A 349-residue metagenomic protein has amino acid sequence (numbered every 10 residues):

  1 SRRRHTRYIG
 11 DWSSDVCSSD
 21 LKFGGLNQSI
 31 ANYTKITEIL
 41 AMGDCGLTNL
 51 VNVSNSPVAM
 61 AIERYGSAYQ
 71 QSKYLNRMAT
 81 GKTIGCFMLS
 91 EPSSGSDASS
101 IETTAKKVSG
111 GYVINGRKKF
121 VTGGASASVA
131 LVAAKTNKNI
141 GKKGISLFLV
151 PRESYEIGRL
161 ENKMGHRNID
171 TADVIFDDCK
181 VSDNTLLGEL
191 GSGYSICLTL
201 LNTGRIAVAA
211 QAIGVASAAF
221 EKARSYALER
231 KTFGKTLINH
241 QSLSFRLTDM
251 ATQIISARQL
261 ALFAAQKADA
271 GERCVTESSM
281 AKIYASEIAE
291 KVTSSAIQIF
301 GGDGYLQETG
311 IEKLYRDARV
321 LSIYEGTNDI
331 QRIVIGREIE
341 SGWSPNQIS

Functional and structural regions predicted by a protein language model:
S1-V16: Single conserved hydrophobic/aromatic residue that forms the stacking wall/gate of nucleotide- or nucleobase-binding
Y8, M78, S93-S96, F120-G123 (+2 more regions): Short Gly/Pro-enriched turn/cap motifs at secondary-structure boundaries
C17-I84, V121-V129, I206, A268 (+1 more regions): Internal helix-loop-helix
K35, V53, P57, L198-T199 (+2 more regions): Glycine-rich phosphate/cofactor-binding loops in nucleotide/flavin-utilizing enzymes
T103-K106: A structural signal for short hydrophobic beta-strand segments in well-ordered beta-sheet cores
N115-I157: A short core secondary-structure module
Y155-I255, L321, I330, R337-S349: Glycine-rich beta->alpha junctions and the first turn(s) of the following alpha-helix
R224, L228-K235, A251-Y284, I297-Y305: C-terminal helix-coil-helix/basic helical segment that borders enzyme active sites and/or dimer interfaces and provides
